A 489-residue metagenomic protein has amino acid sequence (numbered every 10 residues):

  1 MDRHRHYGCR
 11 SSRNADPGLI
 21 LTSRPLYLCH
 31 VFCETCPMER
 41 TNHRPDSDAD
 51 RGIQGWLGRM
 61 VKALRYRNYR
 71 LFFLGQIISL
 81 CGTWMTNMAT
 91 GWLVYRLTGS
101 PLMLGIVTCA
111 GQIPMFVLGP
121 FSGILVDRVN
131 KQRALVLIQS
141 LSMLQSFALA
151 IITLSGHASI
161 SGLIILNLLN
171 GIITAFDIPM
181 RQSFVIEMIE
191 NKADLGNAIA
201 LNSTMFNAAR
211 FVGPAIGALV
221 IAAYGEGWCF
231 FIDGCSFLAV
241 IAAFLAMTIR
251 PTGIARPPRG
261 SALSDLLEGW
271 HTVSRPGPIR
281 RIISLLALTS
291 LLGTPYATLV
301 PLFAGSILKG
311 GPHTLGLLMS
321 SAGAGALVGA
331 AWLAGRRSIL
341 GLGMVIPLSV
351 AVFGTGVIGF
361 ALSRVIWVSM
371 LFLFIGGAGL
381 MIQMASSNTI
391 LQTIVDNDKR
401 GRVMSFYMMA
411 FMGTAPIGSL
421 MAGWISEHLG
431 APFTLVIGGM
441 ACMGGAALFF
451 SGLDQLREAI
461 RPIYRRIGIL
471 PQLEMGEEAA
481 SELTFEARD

Functional and structural regions predicted by a protein language model:
D16-L21, P25, H30, E34-E39 (+10 more regions): C-terminal transmembrane bundle of multi-pass solute transporters/carriers
H43-Y69, R250-S284, G468-E478: Juxtamembrane intracellular "pre-TM" segments in multi-pass secondary transporters
I53-P114, R275-A322: Helix-loop boundary and gating motifs at the non-cytosolic
R70-N87, A110-V126, N130-Q145, G162-A222 (+11 more regions): Substrate-agnostic recognition of the 12-TM MFS/MFS-like secondary transporter fold
G91, S146-T153, G217, I221-A222 (+7 more regions): Structural signal for membrane-spanning alpha-helices in multi-pass inner-membrane proteins, emphasizing helix cores
G91-L97, A150-S155, V212-I232, S306-I307 (+1 more regions): Transmembrane alpha-helix termini and helix-breaking/packing motifs in multi-pass membrane transporters
T98, N130, I152-T153, H157 (+1 more regions): Helix-breaking motifs and short loop linkers at transmembrane-helix boundaries and internal kinks in secondary membrane
S183, E187, F230-G260, I339 (+1 more regions): Helix-loop junctions on the cytosolic side of multi-pass membrane transporters, especially the intracellular loop
